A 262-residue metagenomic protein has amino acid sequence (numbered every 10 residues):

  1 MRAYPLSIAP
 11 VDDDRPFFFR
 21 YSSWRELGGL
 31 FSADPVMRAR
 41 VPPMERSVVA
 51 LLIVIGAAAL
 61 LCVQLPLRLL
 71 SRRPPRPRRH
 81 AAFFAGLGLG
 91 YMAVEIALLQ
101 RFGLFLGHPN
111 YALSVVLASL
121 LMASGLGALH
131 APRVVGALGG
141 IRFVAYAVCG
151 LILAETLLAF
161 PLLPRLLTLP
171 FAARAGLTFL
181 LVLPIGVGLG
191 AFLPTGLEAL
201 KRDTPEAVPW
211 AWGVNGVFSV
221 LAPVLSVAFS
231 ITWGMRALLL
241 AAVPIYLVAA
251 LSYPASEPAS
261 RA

Functional and structural regions predicted by a protein language model:
M1-A262: Alpha-helical transmembrane segments of multi-pass membrane proteins
